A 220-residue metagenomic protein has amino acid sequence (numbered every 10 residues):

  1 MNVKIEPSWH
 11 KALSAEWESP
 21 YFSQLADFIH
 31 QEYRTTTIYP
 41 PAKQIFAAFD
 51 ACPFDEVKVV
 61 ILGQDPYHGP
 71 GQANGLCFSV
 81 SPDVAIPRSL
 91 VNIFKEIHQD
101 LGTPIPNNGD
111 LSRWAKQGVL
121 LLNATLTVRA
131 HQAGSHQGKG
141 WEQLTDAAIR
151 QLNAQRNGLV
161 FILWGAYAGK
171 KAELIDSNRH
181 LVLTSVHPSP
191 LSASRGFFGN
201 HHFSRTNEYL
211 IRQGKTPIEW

Functional and structural regions predicted by a protein language model:
M1-L13: Generic N-terminal amphipathic, Lys/Arg-enriched alpha-helix
A15-L163, Y167-K170, I175, L181-T184 (+3 more regions): A polyanion-binding, active-site-adjacent surface
G199: Short, conserved glycine- and acidic-residue-centered signature motifs in active-site or ligand-binding loops
